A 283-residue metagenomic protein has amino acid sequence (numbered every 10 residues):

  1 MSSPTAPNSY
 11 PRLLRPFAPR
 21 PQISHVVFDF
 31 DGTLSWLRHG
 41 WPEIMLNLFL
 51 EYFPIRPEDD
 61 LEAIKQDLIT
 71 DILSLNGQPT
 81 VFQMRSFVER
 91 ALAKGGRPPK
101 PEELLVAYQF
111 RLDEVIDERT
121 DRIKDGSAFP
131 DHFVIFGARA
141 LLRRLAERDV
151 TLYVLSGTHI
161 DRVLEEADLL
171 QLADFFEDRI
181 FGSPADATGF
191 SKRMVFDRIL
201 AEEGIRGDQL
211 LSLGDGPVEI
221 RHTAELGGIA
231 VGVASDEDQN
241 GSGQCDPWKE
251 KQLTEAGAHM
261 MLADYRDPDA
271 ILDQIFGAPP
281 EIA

Functional and structural regions predicted by a protein language model:
P4-Q66: Active-site neighborhood of HAD-like aspartate-dependent phosphohydrolases
M45, S127-F133, A138-D168, I180-A185: Substrate-recognition element of Asp-dependent hydrolases with the DxDx(T/V) motif
T70-H132, F136-E147, T151: A metal-dependent, Asp-based hydrolase signature
E102-L105, A173-G189: A short, structured active-site edge motif that brings together acidic residues
R139-E147, L200-A201, I220-V231: Surface-exposed amphipathic alpha-helices with a cationic face
F181, H259-Y265: Short acidic-hydrophobic, aromatic-tinged amphipathic segments that line or gate anion-handling sites
F190-E225: Conserved Lys-Pro-Asp/Glu-containing loop-to-beta segment of HAD-superfamily phosphomonoesterases, centered on
S212-M260: Acidic, Mg2+-coordinating phosphoryl-transfer loop and its flanking beta/alpha structural elements, shared across
